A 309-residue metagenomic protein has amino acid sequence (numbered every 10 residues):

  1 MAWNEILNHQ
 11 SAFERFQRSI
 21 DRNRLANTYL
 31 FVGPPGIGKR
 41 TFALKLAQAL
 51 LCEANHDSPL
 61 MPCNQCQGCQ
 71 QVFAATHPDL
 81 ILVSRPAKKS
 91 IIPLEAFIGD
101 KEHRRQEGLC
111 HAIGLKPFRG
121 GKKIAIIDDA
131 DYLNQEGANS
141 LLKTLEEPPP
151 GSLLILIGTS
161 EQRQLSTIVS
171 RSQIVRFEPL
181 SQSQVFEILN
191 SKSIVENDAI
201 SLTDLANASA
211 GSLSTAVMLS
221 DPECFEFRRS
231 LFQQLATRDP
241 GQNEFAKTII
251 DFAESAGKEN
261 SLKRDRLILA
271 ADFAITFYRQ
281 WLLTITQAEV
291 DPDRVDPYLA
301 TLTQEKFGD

Functional and structural regions predicted by a protein language model:
M1-A49, D57-L60, P150-S152, T159-F273 (+2 more regions): Charged, glycine-rich active-site and insertion segments that engage polyanionic ligands
A2-E136, L302: Clamp-loader machinery-focused feature within the broader ASCE/P-loop NTPase space
A74-T76, P148, I168: Short, structurally constrained coil/turn elements that cap an alpha-helix or connect an alpha-helix to the following
A87, L145, E223: A short beta-strand motif that forms part of the nucleic acid-binding face of small beta-barrel RNA-binding folds
A96-F97, L142, V169: "Short basic amphipathic alpha-helical interaction patches in structured regions
K101, R105, K122, L133-G137 (+5 more regions): Short, well-structured alpha-helical patches and their helix-loop capping segments that border functional surfaces
G120-I124, P149-I155: Loop/turn-to-beta-strand initiation segments
N139-L153: Conserved catalytic/switch belt of AAA+ P-loop NTPases
